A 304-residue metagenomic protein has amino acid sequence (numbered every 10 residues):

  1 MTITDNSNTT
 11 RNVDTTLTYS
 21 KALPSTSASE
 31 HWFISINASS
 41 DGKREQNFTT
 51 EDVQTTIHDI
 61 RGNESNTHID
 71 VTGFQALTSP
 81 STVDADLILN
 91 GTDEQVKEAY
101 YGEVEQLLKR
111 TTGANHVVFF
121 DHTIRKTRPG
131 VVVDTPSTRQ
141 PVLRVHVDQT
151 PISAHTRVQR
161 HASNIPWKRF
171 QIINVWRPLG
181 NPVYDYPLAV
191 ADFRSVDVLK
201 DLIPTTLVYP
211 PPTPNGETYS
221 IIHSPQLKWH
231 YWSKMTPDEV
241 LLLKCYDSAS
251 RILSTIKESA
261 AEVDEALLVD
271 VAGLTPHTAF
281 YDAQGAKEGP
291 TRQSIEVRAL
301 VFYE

Functional and structural regions predicted by a protein language model:
M1-S25, Y303-E304: Eukaryotic N-terminal targeting leaders
T18-S20, S29, F33-Q46, T55-T218 (+4 more regions): Non-heme Fe(II) oxygenase catalytic core, chiefly the N-lobe of the double-stranded beta-helix
E217-E304: Catalytic core of Fe(II)/2-oxoglutarate
